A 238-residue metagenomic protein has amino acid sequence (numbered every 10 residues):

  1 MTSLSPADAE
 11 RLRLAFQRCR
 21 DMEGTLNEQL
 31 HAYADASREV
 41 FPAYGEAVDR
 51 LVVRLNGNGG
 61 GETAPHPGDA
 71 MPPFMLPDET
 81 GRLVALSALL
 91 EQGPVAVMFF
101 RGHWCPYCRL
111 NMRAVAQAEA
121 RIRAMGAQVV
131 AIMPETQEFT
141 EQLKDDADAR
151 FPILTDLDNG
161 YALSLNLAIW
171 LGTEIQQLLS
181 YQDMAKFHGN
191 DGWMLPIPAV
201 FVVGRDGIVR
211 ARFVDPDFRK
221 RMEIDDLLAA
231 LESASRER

Functional and structural regions predicted by a protein language model:
M1-Q92, G192-R205, V209-R238: Non-globular targeting/processing and membrane-anchoring segments
L86-V115: Short active-site neighborhood of thiol/selenol oxidoreductases, capturing the structured segment around
C105, Q137, R221: Loop/helix-junction capping segments adjacent to catalytic residues or to phosphate/diphosphate-binding pockets
N111-S164: Structural microenvironment flanking redox-active thiols in thiol-disulfide oxidoreductases
D156-K220: Thiol/selenol-based redox catalytic cores and closely related redox-interacting motifs
